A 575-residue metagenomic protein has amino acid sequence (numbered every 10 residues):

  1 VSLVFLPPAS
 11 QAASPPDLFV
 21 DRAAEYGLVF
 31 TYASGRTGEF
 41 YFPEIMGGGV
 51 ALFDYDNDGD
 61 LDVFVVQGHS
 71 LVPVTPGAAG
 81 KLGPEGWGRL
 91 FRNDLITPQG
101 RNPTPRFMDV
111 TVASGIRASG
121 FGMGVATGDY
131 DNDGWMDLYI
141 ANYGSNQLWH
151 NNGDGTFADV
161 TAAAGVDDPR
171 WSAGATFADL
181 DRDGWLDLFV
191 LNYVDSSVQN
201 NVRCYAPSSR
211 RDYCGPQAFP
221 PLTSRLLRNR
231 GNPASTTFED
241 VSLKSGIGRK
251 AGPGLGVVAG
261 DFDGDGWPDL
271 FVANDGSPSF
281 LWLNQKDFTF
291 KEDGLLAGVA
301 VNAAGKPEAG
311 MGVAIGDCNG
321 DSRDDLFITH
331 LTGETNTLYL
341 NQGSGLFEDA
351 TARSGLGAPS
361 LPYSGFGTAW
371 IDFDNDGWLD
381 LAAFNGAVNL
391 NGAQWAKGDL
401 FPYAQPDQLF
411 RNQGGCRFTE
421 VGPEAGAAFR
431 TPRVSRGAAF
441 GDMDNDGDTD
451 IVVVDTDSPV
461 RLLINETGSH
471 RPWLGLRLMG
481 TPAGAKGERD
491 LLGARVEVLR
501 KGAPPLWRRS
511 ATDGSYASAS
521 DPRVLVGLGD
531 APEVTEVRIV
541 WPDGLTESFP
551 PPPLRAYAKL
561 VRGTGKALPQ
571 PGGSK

Functional and structural regions predicted by a protein language model:
V1-P8: Bacterial N-terminal signal peptides
A12-V20, L71-V110, S145-V160, V202-Y205 (+8 more regions): Beta-propeller blade repeat segments, especially FG-GAP/WD-type strand-to-loop junctions in 6- to 7-bladed propeller
S14-L18, Y26, R36, F40 (+2 more regions): Gly/Ser/Thr/Pro-enriched helix-cap/hinge segments flanking short amphipathic alpha-helices
L28-G49, P84, S114-A126, G165-T176 (+8 more regions): Repeat-based blade/solenoid architectures
G47-N57, R92-N93, F121-M136, H150 (+10 more regions): Beta-propeller blade termini
L61-Q67, D133-N142, L188-N192, D265 (+6 more regions): Hydrophobic beta-strand segments that make up the repeating blades of beta-propeller and related beta-repeat
T111-T127, I140-L180, V190-Q217, P221-T223 (+1 more regions): Asp-box/WD-like beta-propeller blade repeats and closely related beta-sheet repeat scaffolds
R230, S235, K244-G415, G422-A439: Beta-propeller domains
